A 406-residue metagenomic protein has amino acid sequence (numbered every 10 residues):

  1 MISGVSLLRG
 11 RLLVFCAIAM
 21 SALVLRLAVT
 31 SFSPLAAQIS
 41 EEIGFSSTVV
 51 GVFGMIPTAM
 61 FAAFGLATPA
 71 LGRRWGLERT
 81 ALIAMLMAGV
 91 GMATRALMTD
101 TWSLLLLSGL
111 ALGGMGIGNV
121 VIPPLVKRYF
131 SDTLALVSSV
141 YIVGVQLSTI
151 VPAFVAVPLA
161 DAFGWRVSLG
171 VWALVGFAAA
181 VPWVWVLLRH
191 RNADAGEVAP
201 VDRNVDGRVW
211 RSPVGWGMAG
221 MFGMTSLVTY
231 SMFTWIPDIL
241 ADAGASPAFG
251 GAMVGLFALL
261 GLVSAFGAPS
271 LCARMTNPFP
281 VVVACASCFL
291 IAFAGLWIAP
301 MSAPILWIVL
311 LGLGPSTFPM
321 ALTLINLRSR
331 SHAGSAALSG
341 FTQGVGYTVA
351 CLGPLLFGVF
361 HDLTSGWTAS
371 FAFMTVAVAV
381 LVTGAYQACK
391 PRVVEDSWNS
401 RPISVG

Functional and structural regions predicted by a protein language model:
L13-S47, G65-T68, M232-P237, G353: Extracytoplasmic
F32-S33, P213-A265: Extracytoplasmic gate region of multi-pass secondary transporters
G44, G76, L97-W102, S131 (+2 more regions): Helix-breaking motifs and short loop linkers at transmembrane-helix boundaries and internal kinks in secondary membrane
A63-W102: Conserved MFS/SLC helix-loop-helix module at the cytosolic interface between two early adjacent transmembrane helices
L107-G144: Cytoplasmic helix-loop-helix junction between adjacent transmembrane helices in 12-TM secondary transporters
D132-T133, V140-L188: Helix-loop-helix hairpin linking two adjacent transmembrane segments in secondary transporters
T276-A321: C-terminal transmembrane helical hairpin of 12-TM major facilitator-type secondary transporters
S329-W367, M374: A late C-terminal transmembrane helix in Major Facilitator Superfamily
